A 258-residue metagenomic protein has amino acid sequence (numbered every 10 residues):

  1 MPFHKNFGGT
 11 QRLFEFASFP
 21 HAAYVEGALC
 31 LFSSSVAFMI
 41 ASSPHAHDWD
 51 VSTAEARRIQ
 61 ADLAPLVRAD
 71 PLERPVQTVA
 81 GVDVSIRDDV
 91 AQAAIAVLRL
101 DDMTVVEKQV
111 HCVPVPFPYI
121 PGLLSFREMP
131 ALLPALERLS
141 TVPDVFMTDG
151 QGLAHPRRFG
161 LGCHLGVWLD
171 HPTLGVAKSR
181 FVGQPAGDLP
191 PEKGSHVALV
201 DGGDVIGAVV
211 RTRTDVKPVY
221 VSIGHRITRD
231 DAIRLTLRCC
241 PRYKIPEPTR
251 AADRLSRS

Functional and structural regions predicted by a protein language model:
H4, Q11, H21-Y24: Low-complexity, intrinsically disordered or signal/transmembrane-proximal segments
R12, F16: Cationic, low-complexity basic patches in intrinsically disordered or flexible, solvent-exposed regions
I40-D48, I59, L63-A64, K193-S258: C-terminal binding/interaction regions
Q77-I86: Two-metal-ion RNase H-like nuclease active-site motif
R87-V142: A glycine-rich, hydrophobic loop/mini-helix early in the fold
L133-L165, L169-H171: Catalytic-site beta-strand/loop segments enriched in glycine and acidic/polar residues
H155-V205: A contiguous pocket-lining binding segment that forms or flanks enzyme active sites
